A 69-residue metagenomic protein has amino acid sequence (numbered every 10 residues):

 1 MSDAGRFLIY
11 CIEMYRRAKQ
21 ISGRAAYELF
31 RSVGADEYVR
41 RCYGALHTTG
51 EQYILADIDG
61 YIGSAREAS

Functional and structural regions predicted by a protein language model:
M1-S69: C-terminal alpha-helical interaction appendages
